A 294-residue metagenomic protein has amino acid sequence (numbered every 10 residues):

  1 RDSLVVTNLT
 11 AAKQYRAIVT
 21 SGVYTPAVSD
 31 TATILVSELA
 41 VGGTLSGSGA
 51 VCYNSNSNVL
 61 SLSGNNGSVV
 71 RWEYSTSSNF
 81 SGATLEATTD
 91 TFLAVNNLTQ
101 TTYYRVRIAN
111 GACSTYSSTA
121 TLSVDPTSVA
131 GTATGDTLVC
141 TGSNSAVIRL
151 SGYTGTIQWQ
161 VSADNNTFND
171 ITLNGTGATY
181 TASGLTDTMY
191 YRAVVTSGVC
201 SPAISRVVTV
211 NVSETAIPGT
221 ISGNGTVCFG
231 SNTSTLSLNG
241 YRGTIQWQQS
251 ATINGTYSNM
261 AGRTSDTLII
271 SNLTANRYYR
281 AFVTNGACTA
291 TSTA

Functional and structural regions predicted by a protein language model:
R1-N8, Y74-N96, V161-S183, Q249-S271: Surface-exposed, flexible coil segments in extracellular/virion-facing regions
A11-Y15, Q100-Y104, D187-Y191, A275-Y279: Exposed beta-strand face motif in extracellular beta-rich ectodomains
T20-T25, A109-C113, T196-S201, T284-T289: Short, solvent-exposed loop/turn segments at the edges of extracellular beta-sandwich modules
A32-E38, T121-P126, V208-E214: Interdomain boundary/hinge segments at the C-termini of tandem beta-sandwich modules
E38-G47, P126-D136, E214-G223: Proline-enriched interdomain boundary motifs that mark the N-terminal boundary and often initiate the first structured
S55-G64, S143-G152, S231-G240: A short beta-strand segment in extracellular, disulfide-stabilized domains
G64-R71, G152-Q158, G240-Q249: Solvent-exposed loop segments of extracellular immunoglobulin-like
W72-S77, R105, A109, S117 (+5 more regions): Conserved Ser/Thr-centered positions that define the repeating blades of beta-propeller domains
